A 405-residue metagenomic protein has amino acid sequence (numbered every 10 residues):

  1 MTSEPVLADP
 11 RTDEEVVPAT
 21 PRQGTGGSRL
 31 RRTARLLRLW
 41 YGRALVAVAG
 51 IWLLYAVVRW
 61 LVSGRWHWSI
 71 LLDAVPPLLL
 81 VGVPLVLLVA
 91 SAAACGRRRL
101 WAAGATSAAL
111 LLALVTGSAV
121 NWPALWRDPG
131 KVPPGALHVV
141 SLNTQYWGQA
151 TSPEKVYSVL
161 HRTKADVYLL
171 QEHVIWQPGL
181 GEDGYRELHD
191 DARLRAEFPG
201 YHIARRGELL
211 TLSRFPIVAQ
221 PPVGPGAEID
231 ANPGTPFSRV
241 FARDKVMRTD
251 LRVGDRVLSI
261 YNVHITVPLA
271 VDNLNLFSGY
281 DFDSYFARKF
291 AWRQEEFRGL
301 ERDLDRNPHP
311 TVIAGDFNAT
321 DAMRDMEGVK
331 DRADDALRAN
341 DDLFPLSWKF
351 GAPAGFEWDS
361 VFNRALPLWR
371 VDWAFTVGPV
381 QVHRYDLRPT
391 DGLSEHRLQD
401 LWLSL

Functional and structural regions predicted by a protein language model:
T2-D191: N-terminal, active-site-proximal structural segment of metallo-dependent hydrolase catalytic domains
S3-A93, R302-T311, F317-L405: Metal-dependent phosphoester-hydrolase catalytic domains
L72, H138-T144, V159-D183, T249 (+4 more regions): Active-site beta-strand/loop signature of hydrolases that rely on acidic residues for catalysis
A113-K131, V167, Q171-P268: Structured beta-strand-rich core segments of catalytic domains in phosphoester-bond hydrolases
W147-A150, I175-G179, A204, P268-A270 (+3 more regions): Active-site environment of divalent metal-dependent phosphoester hydrolases
T151-S152, R186, R239-R243, Y285-G299: Soluble or luminal CAZymes and related metallo-dependent hydrolases
N273-F290: A solvent-exposed, charged loop/short amphipathic helix patch at secondary-structure junctions
